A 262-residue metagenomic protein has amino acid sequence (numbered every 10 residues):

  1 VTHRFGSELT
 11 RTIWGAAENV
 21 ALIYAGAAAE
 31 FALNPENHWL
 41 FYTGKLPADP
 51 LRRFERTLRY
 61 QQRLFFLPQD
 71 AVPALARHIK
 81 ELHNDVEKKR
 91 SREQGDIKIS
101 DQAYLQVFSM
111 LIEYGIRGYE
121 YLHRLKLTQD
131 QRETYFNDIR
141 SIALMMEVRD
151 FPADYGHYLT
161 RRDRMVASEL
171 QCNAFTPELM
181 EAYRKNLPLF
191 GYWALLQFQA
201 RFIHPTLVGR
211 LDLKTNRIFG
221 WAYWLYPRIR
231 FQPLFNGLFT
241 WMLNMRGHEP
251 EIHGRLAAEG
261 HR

Functional and structural regions predicted by a protein language model:
V1-R262: Mature, function-bearing regions of proteins
